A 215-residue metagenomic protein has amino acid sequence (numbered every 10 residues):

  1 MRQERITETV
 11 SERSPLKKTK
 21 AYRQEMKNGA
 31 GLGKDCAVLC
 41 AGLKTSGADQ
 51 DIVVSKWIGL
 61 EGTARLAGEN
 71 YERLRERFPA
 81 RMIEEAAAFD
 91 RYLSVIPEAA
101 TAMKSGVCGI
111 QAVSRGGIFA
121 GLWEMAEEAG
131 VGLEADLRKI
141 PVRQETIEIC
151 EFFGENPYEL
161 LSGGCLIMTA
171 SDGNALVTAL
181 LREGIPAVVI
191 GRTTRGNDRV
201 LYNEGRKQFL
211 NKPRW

Functional and structural regions predicted by a protein language model:
M1-L66, R192: Glycine-rich anion-binding loops of enzyme active sites
R2-A21, E183-W215: Acidic, Ser/Thr/Pro-rich beta/coil linker or hinge segments at domain junctions
K20-E25, L43-G47, T101-K104, E127 (+4 more regions): Solvent-exposed alpha-helices and their adjacent loops that cap or buttress functional pockets in soluble metabolic
A64-R81: Short, compositionally biased
A86-L161: Active-site-proximal betaalpha loop/short-helix elements that scaffold phosphoryl/nucleotidyl transfer chemistry
V113-S114, G132-P141, E159-L161, V177-E204: Beta-strand->loop->alpha-helix junctions that form or flank phosphate-binding loops in nucleotide-handling enzymes
G163-T169: A short beta-alpha structural unit
T169-A175: Helix N-cap motif at beta-to-alpha junctions
